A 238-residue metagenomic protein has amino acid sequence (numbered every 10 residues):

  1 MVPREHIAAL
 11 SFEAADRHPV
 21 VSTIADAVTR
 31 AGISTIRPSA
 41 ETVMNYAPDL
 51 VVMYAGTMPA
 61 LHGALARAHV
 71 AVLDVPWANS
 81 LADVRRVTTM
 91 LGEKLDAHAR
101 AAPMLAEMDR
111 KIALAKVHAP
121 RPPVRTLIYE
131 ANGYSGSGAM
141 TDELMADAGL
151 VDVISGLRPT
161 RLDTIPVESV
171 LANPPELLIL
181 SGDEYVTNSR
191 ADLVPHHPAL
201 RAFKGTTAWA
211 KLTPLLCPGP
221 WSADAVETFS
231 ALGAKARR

Functional and structural regions predicted by a protein language model:
M1-V2, A99-V151: Basic- and aromatic-lined ligand-binding clefts that recognize polyanionic substrates
M1-Y46, L50-G56, L150-V153: A short, structured surface patch at a secondary-structure boundary
S11, A55, E130, L177 (+1 more regions): Short secondary-structure boundary segments
S11, M140-L162, T207-W209: His/Asp/Glu-enriched short active-site or ligand-binding loop at hydrolase and phosphoryl-transfer sites
H18, A60-H62, W77-M90, R125-E143 (+1 more regions): Extracytoplasmic ligand-binding site segments that recognize negatively charged/polar headgroups
R30-E41, A78, R158-V167: Short helix-initiation/N-cap motifs at beta->coil->alpha
A40-M44, H62, D142, V167-L171: Short hydrophobic/charged patches on amphipathic alpha-helices used for structural packing and interfaces
D83-D96, A102, L177, S181-R238: Structured C-terminal subdomain patch of bacterial secreted/periplasmic proteins
